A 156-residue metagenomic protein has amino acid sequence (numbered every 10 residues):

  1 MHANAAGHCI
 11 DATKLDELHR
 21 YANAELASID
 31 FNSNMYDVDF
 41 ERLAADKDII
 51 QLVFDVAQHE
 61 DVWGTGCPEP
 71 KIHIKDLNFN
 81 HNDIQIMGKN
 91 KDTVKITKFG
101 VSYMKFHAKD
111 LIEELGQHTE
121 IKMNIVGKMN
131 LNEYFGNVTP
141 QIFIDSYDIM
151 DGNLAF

Functional and structural regions predicted by a protein language model:
M1-F156: Acidic, two-metal ion nucleic-acid-processing modules in DNA metabolism proteins
